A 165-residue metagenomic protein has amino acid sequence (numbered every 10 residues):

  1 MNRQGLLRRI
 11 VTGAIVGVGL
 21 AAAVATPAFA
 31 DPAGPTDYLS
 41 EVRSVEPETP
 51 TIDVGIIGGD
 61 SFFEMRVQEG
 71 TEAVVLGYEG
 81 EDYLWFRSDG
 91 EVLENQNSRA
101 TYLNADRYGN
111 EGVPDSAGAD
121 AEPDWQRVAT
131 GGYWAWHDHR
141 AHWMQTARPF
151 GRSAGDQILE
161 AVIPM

Functional and structural regions predicted by a protein language model:
N2-A30: Secretory targeting and sorting signals
F29-M165: N-terminal soluble domains immediately following signal/targeting peptides that reside in extracytoplasmic
